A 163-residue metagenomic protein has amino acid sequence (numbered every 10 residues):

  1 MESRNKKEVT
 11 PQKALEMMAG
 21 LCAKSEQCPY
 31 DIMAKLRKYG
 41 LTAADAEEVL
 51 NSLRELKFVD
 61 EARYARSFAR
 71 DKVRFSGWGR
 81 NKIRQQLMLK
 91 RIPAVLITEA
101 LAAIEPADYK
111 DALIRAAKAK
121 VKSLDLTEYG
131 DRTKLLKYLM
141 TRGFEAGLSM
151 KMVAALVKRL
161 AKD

Functional and structural regions predicted by a protein language model:
M1-D163: An alpha-helical, amphipathic repeat domain used for nucleic-acid recognition, typified by the mTERF helical solenoid
